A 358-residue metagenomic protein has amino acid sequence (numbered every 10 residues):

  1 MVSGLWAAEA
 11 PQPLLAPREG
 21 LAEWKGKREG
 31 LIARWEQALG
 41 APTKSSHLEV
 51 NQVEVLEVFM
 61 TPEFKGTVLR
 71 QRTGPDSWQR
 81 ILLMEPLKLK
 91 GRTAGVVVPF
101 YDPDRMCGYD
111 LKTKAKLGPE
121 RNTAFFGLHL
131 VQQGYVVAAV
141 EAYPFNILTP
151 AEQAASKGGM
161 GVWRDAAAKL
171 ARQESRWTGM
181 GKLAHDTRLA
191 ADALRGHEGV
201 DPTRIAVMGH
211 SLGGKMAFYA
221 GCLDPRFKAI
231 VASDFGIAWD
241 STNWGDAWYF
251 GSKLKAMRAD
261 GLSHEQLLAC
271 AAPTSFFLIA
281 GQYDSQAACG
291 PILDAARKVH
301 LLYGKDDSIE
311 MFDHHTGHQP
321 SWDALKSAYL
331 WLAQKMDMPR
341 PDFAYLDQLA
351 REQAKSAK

Functional and structural regions predicted by a protein language model:
G4-W78, L87, A272-T274, I279-K358: Alpha/beta-hydrolase-fold serine-hydrolase catalytic core, especially in secreted/extracellular enzymes
F59-A115: Glycine-rich active-site/cofactor-binding loop and its immediate structural neighborhood
G91, V98-A190, R195-G196, W239-G245: Cap/lid segment of the alpha/beta-hydrolase catalytic domain
P99-F100, E141, M208, S233-D234 (+1 more regions): Alpha/beta-hydrolase-fold catalytic nucleophile elbow
A166-A167, E174, L189, K228-L268 (+2 more regions): Mobile cap/lid helix-loop segments that gate and shape the active-site cleft of serine hydrolases
G199-S211: Alpha/beta-hydrolase fold nucleophile elbow
G209-Y219: Glycine-rich nucleophile elbow surrounding the catalytic serine of serine-hydrolase chemistry
C222-K228: Conserved hydrolase catalytic core segment
